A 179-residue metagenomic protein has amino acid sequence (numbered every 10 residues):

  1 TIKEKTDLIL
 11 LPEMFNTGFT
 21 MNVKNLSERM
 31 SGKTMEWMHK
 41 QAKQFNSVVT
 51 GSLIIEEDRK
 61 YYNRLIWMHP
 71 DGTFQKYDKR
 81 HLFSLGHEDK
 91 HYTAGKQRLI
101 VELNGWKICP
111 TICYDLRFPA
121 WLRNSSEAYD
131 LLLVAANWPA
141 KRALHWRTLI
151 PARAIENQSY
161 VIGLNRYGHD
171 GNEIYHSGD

Functional and structural regions predicted by a protein language model:
T1-I2, S125: Generic structural signal for hydrophobic
I2-P70, Q75-K76, P139-I155: Cys-nucleophile CN-hydrolase/nitrilase-fold catalytic domain and related Cys-dependent amidase chemistry that acts on
D7-L8, I108, L131: Structural motif
G18, G32, G51, G86 (+4 more regions): Glycine-centered flexibility motif
E28, I112-D115, A136: Short loop or secondary-structure boundary microenvironments that flank and position key functional residues
K33-T50, R117-D179: CN hydrolase (nitrilase-like) catalytic-core segments centered on the catalytic cysteine and neighboring Lys/Glu
L53, I112, N165: Conserved beta-strand elements flanking the ATP-binding pocket of the protein kinase catalytic core
E56-E127, K141-T148: Active-site catalytic loop in hydrolytic enzyme cores
